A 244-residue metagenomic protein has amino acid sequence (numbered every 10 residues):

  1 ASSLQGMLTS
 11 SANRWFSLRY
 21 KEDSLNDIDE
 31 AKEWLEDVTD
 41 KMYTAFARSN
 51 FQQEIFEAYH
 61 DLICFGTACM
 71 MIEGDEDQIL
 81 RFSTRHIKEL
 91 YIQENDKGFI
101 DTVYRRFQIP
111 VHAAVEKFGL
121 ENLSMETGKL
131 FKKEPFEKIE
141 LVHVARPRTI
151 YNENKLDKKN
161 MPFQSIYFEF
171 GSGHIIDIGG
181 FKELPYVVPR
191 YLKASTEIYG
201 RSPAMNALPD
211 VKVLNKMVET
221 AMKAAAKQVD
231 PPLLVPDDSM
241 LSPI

Functional and structural regions predicted by a protein language model:
A1-I244: Extended alpha-helical, oligomerization-prone segments that build pores/tubes and scaffolds
